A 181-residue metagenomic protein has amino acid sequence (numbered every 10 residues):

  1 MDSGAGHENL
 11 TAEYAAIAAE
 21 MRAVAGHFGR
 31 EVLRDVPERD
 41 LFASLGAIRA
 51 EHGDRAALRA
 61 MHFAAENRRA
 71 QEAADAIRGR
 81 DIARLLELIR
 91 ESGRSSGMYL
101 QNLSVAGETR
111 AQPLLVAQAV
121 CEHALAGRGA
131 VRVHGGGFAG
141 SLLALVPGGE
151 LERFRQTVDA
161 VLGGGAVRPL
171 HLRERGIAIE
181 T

Functional and structural regions predicted by a protein language model:
D2-R132, A144-T181: C-terminal nucleotide
G136-L142: N-terminal pre-core extensions flanking Radical SAM catalytic domains
